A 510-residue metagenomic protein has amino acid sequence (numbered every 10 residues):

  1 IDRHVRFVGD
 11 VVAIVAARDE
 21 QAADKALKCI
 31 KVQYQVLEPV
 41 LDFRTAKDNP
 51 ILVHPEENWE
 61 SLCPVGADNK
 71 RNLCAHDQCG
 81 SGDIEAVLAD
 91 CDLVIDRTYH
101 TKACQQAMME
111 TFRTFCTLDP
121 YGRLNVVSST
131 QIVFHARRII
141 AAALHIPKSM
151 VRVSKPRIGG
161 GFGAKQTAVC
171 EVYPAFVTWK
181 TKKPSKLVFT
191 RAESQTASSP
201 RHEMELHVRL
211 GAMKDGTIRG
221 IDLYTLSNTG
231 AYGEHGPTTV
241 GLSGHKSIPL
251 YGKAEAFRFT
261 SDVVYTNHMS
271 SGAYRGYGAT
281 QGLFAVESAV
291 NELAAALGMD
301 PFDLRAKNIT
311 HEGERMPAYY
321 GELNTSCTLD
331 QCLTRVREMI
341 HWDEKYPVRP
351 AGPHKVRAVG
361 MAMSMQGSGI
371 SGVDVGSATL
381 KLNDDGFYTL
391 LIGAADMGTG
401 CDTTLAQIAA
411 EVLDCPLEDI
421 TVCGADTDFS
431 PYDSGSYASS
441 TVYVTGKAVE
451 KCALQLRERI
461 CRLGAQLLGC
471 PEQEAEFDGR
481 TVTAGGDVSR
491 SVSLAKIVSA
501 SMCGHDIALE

Functional and structural regions predicted by a protein language model:
I1-E510: Structural alpha/beta core scaffold segments of enzyme domains
